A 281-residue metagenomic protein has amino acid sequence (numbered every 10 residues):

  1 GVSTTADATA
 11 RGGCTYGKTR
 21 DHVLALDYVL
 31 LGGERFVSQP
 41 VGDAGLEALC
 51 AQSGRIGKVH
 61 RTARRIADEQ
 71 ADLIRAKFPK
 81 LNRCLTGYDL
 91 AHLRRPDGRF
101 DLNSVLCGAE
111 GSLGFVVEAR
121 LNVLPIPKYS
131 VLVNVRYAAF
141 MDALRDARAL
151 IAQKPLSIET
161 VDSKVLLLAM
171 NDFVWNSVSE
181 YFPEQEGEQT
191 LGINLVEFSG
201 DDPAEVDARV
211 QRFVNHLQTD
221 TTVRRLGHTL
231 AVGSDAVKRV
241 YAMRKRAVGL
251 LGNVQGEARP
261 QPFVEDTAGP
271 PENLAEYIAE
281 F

Functional and structural regions predicted by a protein language model:
G1-A147: FAD-binding subdomain of flavoenzyme oxidoreductases
S3, L30, Q261-T267: Cysteine-centered functional microenvironments
L24-D27, A91, N134, L144-R148 (+4 more regions): Short, well-ordered alpha-helical packing segments
S38-V41, G45-L46, A119-V123, L144-A258 (+1 more regions): Terminal amphipathic helices with adjacent charged low-complexity linkers/tails
I56, H60, R64, F140 (+3 more regions): Generic detection of long, well-ordered alpha-helical segments
R61-F100, R145, E159, V165-L167 (+5 more regions): Accessory "access/gating" subregions that flank catalytic or transport cores
Y129-V133, G192-N194, F263-E265: Short amphipathic alpha-helical segments
V135-A139, E197-D201, G269-P271: Short beta-strand-to-loop capping motifs
